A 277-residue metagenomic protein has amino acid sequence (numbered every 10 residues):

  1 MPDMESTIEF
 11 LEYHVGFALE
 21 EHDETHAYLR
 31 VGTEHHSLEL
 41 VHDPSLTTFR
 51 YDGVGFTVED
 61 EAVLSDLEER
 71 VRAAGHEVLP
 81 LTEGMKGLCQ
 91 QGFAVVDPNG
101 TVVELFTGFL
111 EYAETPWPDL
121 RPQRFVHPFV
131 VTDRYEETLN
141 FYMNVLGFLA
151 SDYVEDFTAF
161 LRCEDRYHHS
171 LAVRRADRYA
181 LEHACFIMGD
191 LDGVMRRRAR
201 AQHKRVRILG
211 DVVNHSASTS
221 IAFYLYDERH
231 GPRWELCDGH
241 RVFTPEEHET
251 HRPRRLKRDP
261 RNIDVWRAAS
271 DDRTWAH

Functional and structural regions predicted by a protein language model:
M1-E5, Y51-F56, G108-E136, Y167 (+4 more regions): N-terminal beta-strand motif that seeds the catalytic metal site of vicinal oxygen chelate
M1-H36, K86, V130-H168, R174: Core segments of cupin and vicinal oxygen chelate
M1-P2, S45-R70, Q91-V96, R124-D133 (+2 more regions): Vicinal oxygen chelate
M1-T57, S65, E69, A73 (+2 more regions): An N-terminus-focused feature that recognizes amino-terminal "leader" regions
T7-H14, V71, G100, T138 (+4 more regions): Conserved active-site tyrosine of GNAT-family acetyltransferases
F17, L29, L40, Y51-G55 (+9 more regions): Short, structured motif recognition centered on aromatic/hydrophobic residues
L38, A94, T101-V103, H169-A172 (+2 more regions): Intrinsic, low-complexity N-terminal interaction/targeting segments
E69-R121, A159-R162, K204-H277: Vicinal oxygen chelate
